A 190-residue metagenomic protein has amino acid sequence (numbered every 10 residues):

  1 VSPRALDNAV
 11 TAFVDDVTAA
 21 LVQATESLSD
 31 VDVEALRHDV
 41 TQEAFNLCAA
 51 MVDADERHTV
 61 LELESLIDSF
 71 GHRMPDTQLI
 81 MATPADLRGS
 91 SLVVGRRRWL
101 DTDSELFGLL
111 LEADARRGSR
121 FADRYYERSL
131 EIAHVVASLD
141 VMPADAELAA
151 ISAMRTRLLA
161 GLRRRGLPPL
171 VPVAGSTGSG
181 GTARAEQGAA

Functional and structural regions predicted by a protein language model:
V1-A190: Small-residue-enriched hydrophobic alpha-helices in membranes
